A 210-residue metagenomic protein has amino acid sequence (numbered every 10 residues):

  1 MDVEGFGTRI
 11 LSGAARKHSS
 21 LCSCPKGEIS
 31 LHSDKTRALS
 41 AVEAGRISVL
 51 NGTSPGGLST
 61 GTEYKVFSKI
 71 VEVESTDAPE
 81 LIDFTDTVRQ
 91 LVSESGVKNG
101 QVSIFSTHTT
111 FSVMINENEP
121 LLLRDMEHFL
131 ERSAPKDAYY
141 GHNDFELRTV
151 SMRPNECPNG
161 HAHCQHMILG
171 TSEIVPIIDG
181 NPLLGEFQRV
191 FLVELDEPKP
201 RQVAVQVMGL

Functional and structural regions predicted by a protein language model:
D2-L210: Active-site histidine-anchored catalytic micro-motif
